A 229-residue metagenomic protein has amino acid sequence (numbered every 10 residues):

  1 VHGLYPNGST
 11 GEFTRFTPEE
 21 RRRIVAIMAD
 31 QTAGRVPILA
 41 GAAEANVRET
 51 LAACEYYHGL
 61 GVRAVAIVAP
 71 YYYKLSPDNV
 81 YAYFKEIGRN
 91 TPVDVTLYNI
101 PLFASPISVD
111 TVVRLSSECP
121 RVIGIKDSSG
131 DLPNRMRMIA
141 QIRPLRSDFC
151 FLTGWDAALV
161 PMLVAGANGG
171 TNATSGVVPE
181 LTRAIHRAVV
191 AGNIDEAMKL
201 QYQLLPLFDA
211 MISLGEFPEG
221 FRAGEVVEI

Functional and structural regions predicted by a protein language model:
V1-A104: Active-site beta->alpha loop and helix N-cap motifs at the rims of alpha/beta catalytic domains
V25, F84, V112, R135 (+1 more regions): Generic structural marker for isolated residues within well-ordered, non-membrane alpha-helices of soluble domains
R89, F103-L205, A210-I212: Catalytic alpha/beta core domains of metabolic enzymes, predominantly
G215: Switch II of P-loop NTPase G domains
P218-I229: NAD(P)-dependent Rossmann-like dehydrogenase/reductase catalytic/cofactor-binding core
